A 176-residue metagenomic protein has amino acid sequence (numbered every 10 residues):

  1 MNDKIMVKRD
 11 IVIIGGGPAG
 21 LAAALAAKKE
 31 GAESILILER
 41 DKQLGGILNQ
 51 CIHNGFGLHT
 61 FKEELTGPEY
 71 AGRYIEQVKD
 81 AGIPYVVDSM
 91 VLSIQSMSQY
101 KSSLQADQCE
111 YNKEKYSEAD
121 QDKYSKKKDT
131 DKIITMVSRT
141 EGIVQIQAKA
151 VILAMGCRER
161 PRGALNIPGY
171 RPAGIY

Functional and structural regions predicted by a protein language model:
N2-I14, G72-N112, S117-D120, Y124-Y176: FAD-binding core/adjacent interface of flavoenzyme oxidoreductases
R9-I14, P18-R73, Q77, A81 (+1 more regions): Beta1-alpha1 glycine-rich phosphate/pyrophosphate-binding loop at the start of Rossmann-like nucleotide-binding domains
